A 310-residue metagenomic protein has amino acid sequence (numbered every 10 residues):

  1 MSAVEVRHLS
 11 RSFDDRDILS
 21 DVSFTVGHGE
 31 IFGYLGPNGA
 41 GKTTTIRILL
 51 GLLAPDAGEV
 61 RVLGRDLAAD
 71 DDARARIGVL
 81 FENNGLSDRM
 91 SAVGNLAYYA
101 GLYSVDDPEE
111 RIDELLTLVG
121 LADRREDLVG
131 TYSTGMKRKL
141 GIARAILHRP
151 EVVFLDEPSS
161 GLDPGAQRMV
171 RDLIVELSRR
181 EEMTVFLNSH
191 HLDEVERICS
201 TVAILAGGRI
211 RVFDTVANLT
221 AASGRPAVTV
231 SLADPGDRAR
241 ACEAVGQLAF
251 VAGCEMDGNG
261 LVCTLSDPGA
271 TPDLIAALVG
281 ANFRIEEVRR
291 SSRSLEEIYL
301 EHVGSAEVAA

Functional and structural regions predicted by a protein language model:
G58-A69, A73: Conserved ABC transporter NBD signature motif
A97, G101-R124: Conserved ABC ATPase "signature" region
R149: Conserved catalytic motifs of ABC-family nucleotide-binding domains
V153-E157: Catalytic Walker B motif of ABC-type/P-loop ATPase nucleotide-binding domains
R171-L265: ABC transporter nucleotide-binding domain
